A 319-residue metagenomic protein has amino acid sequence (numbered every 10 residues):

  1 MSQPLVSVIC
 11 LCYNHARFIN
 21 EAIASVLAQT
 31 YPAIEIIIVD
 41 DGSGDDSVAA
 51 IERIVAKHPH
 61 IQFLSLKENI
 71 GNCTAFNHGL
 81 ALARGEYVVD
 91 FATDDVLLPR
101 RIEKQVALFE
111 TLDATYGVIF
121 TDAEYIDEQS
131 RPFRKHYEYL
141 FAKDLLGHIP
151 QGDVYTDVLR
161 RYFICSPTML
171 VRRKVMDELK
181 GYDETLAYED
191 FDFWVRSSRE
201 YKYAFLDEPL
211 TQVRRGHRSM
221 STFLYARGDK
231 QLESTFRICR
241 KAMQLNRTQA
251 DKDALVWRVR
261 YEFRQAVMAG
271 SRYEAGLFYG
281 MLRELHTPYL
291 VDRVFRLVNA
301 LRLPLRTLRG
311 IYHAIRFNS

Functional and structural regions predicted by a protein language model:
M1-L27: N-proximal low-complexity "stem/linker" segments adjacent to membrane-targeting elements
Q3-V6, L27-I38, D46, P59-Q62: Short loop->beta transition adjacent to catalytic acidic/histidine clusters or analogous donor-positioning motifs
S25, D40-A50, E68, A92: A conserved acidic beta->alpha catalytic loop
L66-A83, K104: Glycine-rich, basic loop-to-helix element that forms the pyrophosphate-binding segment of sugar-nucleotide handling
A81, T121, Y139-T235: Conserved nucleotide-sugar donor-binding catalytic segment
V88: Short aromatic/hydrophobic "clamp" motif used to bind/position activated sugar donors
R100-K135: Conserved donor NDP-sugar-binding/catalytic core segment of glycosyltransferases
F163, R215-S319: C-terminal subregions of glycosyltransferases and related glycan-biosynthesis enzymes
